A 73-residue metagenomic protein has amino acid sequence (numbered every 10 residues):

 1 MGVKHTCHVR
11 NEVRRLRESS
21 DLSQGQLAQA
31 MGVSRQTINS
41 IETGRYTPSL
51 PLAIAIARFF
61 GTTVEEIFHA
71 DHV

Functional and structural regions predicted by a protein language model:
M1-S19: A short, Lys/Arg-rich alpha-helix, primarily the initiator
M1-V3, R58, F68-V73: Short, charged recognition helix plus adjacent turn of helix-turn-helix-like nucleic-acid-binding domains
N11, D21-L22, P48-P51: Residue-level signal for the short linker/turn that defines the boundary of a DNA-recognition helix
E18, Q29, R58: Alpha-helical residues within the helix-turn-helix
D21-S40: Short alpha-helical DNA-recognition segment
Q36, Y46, E65: Key DNA-contact positions within bacterial/archaeal DNA-binding proteins
P51-E66: DNA major-groove recognition helix of helix-turn-helix/homeodomain DNA-binding modules
